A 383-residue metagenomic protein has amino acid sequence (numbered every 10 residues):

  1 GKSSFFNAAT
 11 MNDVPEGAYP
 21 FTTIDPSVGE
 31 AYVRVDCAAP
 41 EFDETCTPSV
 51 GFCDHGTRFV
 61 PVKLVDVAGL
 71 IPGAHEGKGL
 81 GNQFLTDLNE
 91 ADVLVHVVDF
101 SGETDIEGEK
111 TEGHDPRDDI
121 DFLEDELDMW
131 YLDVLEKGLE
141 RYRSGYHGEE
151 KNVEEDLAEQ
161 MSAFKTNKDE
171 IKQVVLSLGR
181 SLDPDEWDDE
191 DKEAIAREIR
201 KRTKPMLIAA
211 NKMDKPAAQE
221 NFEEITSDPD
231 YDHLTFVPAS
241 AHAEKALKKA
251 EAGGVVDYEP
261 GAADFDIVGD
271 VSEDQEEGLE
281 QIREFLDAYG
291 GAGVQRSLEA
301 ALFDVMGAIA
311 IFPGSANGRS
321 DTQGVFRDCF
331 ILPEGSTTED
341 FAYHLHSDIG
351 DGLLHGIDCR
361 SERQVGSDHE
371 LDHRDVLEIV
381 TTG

Functional and structural regions predicted by a protein language model:
G1-A8, E16, R117, K172 (+6 more regions): Domain-wide signal for the mature, well-folded portions of proteins, strongly enriched in nucleus-encoded organellar
G1-G148, K201, P205: Conserved G1/Walker A P-loop phosphate-binding module
Y19, F100, K212-M213, A241-E244 (+2 more regions): Short, ordered loop/turn segments at secondary-structure junctions
P20, I24-S27, V60-K63, E76 (+11 more regions): Helical mechanochemical/support elements of P-loop NTPase systems and associated helical scaffolds
V67-L70, D105-E109, G278-Y289, D321-C329: Short hinge/gating elements
G145-T226, I282, S315: Non-catalytic, charge-rich alpha-helical accessory subdomains
L207, D214-P313: Canonical P-loop GTPase G-domain recognition
A241, S315-T382: Nucleotide-binding motor/catalytic cores of P-loop/tubulin-like NTPases across gene-expression machines
